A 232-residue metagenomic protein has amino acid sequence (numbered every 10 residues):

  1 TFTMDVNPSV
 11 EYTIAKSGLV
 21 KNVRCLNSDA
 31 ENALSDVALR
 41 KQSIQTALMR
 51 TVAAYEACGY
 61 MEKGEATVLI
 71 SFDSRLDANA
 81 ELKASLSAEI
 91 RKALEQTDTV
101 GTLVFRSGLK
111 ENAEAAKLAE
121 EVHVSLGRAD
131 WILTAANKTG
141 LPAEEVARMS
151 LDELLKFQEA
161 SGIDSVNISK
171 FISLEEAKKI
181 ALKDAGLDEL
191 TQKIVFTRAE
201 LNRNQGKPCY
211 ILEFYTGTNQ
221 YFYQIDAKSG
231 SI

Functional and structural regions predicted by a protein language model:
T1-S17: Ser/Thr/Pro/Gly-rich low-complexity linker/stalk segments immediately outside membranes or between
V10, K21, L82, Y221-Y223: Short beta-strand segments
T13-T67: Extracytoplasmic/periplasmic/luminal assembly and interaction segments in envelope/secretory/respiratory proteins
A33-Q42, S71-E81, S165-F171: Second-shell loop/turn segments in exported
Q45-V52, E56, K83-R91, L174-K178 (+1 more regions): Extracytoplasmic/secreted envelope proteins and their assembly/folding machinery, especially bacterial periplasmic
Y55-E62, I90-D98, D184-E189, R203: Sec/Tat-exported extracytoplasmic proteins
E62-L151: Non-cytosolic head/periplasmic domains of membrane-anchored proteins
A78, G101-R106, L126, D130-I232: Long, terminal "pre-/pro-" and other extracytoplasmic accessory regions that lie outside the mature folded/catalytic
